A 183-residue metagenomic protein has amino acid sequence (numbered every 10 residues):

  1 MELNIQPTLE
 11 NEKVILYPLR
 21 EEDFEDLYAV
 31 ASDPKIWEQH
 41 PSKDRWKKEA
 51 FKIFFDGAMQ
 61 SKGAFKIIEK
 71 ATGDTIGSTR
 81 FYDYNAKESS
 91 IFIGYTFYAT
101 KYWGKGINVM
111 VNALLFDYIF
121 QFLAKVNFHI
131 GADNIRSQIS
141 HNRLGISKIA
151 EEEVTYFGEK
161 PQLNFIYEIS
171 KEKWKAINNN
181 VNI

Functional and structural regions predicted by a protein language model:
M1-I53, E172-I183: A short, well-structured alpha-helix characteristic of acyl/acetyltransferase catalytic modules
K66, D74-D83, F92: Conserved beta-strand in the GNAT
I68, G94-G104: A short, internal acetyl-CoA/4′-phosphopantetheine-binding micro-motif in the GNAT/acyltransferase core
G104-Y118, I139, R143: Conserved acetyl-CoA-binding loop-helix of GNAT-fold acetyltransferases
Q121-I130: Conserved GNAT acetyl-CoA-binding A-motif
H129, G145-L163: Conserved catalytic-core motifs of GNAT/GCN5-like acyltransferases
N134-A150: Conserved active-site alpha-helix within GNAT-family acetyltransferase domains
T155-I183: C-terminal "cap" of GNAT-fold acetyltransferases
